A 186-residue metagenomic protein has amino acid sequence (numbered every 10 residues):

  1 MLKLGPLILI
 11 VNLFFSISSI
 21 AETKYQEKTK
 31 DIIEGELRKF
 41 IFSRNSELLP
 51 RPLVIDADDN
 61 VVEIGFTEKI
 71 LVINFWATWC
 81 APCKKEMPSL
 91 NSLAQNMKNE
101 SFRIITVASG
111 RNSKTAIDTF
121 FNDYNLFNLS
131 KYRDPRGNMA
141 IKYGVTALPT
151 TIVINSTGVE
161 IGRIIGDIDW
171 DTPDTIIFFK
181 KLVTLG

Functional and structural regions predicted by a protein language model:
M1-P6: Positively charged n-region of N-terminal signal peptides that target proteins for export
I8-S16: Bacterial N-terminal signal peptides
A21-R51: N-proximal helix/coil linker or "cap" segments that precede and/or mark the start of modular domains
R51-L71: A short beta-strand-turn-helix
K69-L71, F75-W79, A147: Short pre-active-site segment immediately N-terminal to redox-active cysteine/selenocysteine motifs in thiol-based
V72-I73, I104, T151: Hydrophobic beta-strand anchors of alpha/beta hydrolase catalytic cores
K85-Y124, P135-I141: Structural microenvironment flanking redox-active thiols in thiol-disulfide oxidoreductases
N122-F127, D134-K181: Thiol/disulfide oxidoreductase modules built on the thioredoxin-like
